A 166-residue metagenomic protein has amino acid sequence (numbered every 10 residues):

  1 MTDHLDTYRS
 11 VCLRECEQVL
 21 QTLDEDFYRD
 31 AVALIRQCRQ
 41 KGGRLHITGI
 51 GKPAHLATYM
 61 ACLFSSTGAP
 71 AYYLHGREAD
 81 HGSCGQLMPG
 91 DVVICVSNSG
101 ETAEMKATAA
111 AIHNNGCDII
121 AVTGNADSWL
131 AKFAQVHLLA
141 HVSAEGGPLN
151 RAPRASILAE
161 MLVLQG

Functional and structural regions predicted by a protein language model:
M1-K41: An N-terminal, well-structured beta->alpha segment
R44-G166: Glycine-rich phosphate-binding loops that contact phosphosugars or nucleotide phosphates
